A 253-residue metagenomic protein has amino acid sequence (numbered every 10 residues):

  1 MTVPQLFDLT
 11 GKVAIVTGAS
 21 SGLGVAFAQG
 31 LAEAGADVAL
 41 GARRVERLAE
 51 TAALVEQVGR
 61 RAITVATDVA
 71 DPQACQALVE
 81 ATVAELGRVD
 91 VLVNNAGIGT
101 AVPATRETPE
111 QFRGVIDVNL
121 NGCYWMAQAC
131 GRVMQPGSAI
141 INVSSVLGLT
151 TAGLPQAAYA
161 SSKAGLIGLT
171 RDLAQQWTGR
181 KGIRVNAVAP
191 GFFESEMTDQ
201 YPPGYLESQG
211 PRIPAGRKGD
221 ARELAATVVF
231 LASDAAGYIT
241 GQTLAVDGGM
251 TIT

Functional and structural regions predicted by a protein language model:
T2-L6, T150, V228-V229, T240-T253: Short C-terminal tail/terminal secondary-structure segment of NAD(P)H-dependent dehydrogenase/reductase domains
V13, S20-S21: Conserved glycine-rich cofactor-binding loop
P103-A104, T108-I116, P155, T198 (+1 more regions): Substrate-binding pocket helix/loop in short-chain dehydrogenase/reductase
A127, S162, T170: Active-site helix of classical SDR
R132, Q175-G179, G237: Alpha-helical segment proximal to the catalytic Tyr-Lys
S145: Residue(s) in the substrate-gating loop at a strand-loop-helix junction that position the organic substrate next
G179-R184, I239-G241: Short, small/polar-rich loop/turn modules that mediate ligand/substrate recognition or access, typified
